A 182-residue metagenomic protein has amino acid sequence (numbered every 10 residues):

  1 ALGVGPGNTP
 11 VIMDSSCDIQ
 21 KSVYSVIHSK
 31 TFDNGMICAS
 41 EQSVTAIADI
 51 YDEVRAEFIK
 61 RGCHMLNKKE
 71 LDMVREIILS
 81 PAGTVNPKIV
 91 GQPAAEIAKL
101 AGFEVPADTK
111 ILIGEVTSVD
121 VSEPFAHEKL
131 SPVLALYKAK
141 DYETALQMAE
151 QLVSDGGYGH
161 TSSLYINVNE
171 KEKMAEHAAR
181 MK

Functional and structural regions predicted by a protein language model:
A1-D120, A145-Q147: ALDH superfamily catalytic-core signature
F103-K182: Conserved C-terminal structural/oligomerization subdomain of aldehyde/semialdehyde dehydrogenase
